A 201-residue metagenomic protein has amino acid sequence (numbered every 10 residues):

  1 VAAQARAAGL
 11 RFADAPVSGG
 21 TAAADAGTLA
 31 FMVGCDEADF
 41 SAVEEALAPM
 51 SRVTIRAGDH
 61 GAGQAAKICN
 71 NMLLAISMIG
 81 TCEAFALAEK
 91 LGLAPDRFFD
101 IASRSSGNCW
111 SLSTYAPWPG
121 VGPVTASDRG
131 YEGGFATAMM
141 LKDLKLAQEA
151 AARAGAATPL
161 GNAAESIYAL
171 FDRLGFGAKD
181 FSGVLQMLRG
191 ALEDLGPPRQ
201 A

Functional and structural regions predicted by a protein language model:
V1-N71: Rossmann-fold dinucleotide-binding core
A15, G196-P197: Intrinsic-disorder/low-complexity coil detector
A42, A62-A191, L195: Helical "substrate-binding/catalytic lid" subdomain of Rossmann-like NAD(P)-dependent dehydrogenases/reductases
A48, P197-A201: ATP-dependent carboxylate/acyl-activation modules
